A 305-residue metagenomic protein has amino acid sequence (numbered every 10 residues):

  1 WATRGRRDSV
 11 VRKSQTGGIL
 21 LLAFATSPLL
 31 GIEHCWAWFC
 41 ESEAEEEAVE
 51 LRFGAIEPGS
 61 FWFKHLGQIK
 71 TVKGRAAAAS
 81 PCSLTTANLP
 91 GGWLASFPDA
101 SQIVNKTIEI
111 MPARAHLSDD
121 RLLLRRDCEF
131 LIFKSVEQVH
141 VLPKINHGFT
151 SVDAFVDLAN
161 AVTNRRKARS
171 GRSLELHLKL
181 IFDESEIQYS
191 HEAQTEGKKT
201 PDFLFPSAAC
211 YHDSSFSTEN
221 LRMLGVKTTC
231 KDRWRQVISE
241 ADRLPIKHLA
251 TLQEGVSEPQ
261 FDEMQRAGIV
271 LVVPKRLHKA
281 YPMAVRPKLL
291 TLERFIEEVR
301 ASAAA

Functional and structural regions predicted by a protein language model:
W1, V49-L51, S215: Short amphipathic beta-strand/extended segments with alternating polar/hydrophobic composition
W1-S9: A broadly used, surface-exposed interaction patch
R7, N164-R172, M223-T228: Short, charged/polar micro-motifs that form catalytic or ligand-binding hotspots
K13-I69, F261-A305: Charged, structured surface patches that assemble and position nucleic-acid processing machinery
A55-N105: Glycine- and charge-enriched low-complexity intrinsically disordered segments
T85-R172: Interdomain/boundary linker segments immediately adjacent to catalytic/signaling cores
L176-K179, D183-E184, Y189-A305: Catalytic core segments in nucleotide and nucleic-acid processing enzymes
